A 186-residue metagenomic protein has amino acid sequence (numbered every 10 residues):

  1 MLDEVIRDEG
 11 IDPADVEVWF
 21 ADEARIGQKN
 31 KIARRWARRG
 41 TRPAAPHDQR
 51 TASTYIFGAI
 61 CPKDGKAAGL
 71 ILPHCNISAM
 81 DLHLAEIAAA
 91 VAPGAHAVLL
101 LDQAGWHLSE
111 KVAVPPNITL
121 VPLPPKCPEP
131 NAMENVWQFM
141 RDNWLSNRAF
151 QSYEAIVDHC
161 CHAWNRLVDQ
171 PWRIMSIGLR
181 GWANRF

Functional and structural regions predicted by a protein language model:
M1-A85, L179-F186: Extended, low-complexity cationic-aromatic segments
A14-V18, M133-F186: C-terminal anion-handling pockets and recognition modules
W19-A21, A97-L101, V121-P124, S176: Short beta-strand segments
D22-A24, G58-A59, G65, D102 (+3 more regions): Generic structural signal for small/hydrophobic residues in well-ordered secondary structure, especially within
T41-R50, P116-N135, A149: RNase H-like polynucleotidyl transferase catalytic core
A79-V98: Short, basic/hydrophobic alpha-helical segments
G94-H107, N131: Acidic/histidine-rich, metal-coordinating catalytic segments
S109-P116: Short, aromatic/basic amphipathic alpha-helical patches
